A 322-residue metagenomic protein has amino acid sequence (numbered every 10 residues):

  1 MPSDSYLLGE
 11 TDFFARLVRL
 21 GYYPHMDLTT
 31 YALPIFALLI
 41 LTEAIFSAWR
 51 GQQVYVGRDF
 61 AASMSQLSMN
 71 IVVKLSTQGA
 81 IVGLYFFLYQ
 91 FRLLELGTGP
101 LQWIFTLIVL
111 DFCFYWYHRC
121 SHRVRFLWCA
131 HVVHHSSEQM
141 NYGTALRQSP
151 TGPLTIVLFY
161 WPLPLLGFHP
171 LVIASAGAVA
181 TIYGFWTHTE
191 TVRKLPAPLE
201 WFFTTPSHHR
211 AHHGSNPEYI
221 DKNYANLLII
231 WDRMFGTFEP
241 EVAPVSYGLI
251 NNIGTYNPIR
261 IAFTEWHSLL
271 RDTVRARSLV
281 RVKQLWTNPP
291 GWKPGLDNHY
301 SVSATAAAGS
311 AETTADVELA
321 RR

Functional and structural regions predicted by a protein language model:
M1-D27: Short, strongly hydrophobic alpha-helical membrane anchors
G9, Q139-G143, T189-R322: Cytosolic/stromal cytosol-facing helical appendages immediately following the last transmembrane segment
L20-M26, W49, L88-L93: Short, hydrophobic transmembrane alpha-helix segments
D27-I40: Structural signature of hydrophobic alpha-helical transmembrane segments
Y31, V54-I71, Q102-W103: Loop-to-helix transition at the N-terminal end of transmembrane alpha-helices
L41-A61: Membrane-interface helix-loop junction between the first two transmembrane segments
S68-T77, R92, L96-G248: Membrane-embedded catalytic scaffold of the fatty acid hydroxylase/desaturase
I81-Y85: Hydrophobic alpha-helical transmembrane segments
